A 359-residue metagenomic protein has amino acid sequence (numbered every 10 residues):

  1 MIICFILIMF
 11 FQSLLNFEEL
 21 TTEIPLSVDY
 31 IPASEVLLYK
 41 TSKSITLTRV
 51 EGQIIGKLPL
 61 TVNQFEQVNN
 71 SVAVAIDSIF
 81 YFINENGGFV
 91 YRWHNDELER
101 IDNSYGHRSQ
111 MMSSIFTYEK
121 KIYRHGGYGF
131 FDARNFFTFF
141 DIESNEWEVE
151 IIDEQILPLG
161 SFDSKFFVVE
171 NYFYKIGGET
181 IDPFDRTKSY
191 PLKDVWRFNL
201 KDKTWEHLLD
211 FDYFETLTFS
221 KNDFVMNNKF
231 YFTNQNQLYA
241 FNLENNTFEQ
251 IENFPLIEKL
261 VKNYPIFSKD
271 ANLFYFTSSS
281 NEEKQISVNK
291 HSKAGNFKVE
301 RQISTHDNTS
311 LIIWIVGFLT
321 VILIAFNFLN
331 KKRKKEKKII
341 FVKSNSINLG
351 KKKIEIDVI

Functional and structural regions predicted by a protein language model:
M1-D29, K121-Y123, T305-K338: Bacterial Sec-dependent N-terminal signal peptides
L14-E19, G56-Q64, E99-Y105, E148-Q155 (+2 more regions): A short beta-strand motif characteristic of beta-propeller blades
L20-K40, N63-I83, V90, S104-H125 (+8 more regions): Conserved short beta-strand element of beta-propeller blades
S44-T46, G87-F89, Y128-D132, T180-F184 (+1 more regions): Short glycine/acidic-enriched loop and turn motifs that connect beta-strands
V90, N135-N145, K188-K203, L238-N245 (+1 more regions): Beta-propeller blade signature
T204-K221, T247-D270, R301-T309: Conserved blade-ending motifs and adjacent loop-strand segments that build the rim/top face of beta-propeller domains
L260-F318: Blade-level signature of beta-propeller repeat domains, shared across WD40, Kelch, NHL, RCC1 and BNR/Asp-box propellers
K335-I359: Solvent-exposed, low-complexity, intrinsically disordered, charge-rich segments adjacent to transmembrane helices
